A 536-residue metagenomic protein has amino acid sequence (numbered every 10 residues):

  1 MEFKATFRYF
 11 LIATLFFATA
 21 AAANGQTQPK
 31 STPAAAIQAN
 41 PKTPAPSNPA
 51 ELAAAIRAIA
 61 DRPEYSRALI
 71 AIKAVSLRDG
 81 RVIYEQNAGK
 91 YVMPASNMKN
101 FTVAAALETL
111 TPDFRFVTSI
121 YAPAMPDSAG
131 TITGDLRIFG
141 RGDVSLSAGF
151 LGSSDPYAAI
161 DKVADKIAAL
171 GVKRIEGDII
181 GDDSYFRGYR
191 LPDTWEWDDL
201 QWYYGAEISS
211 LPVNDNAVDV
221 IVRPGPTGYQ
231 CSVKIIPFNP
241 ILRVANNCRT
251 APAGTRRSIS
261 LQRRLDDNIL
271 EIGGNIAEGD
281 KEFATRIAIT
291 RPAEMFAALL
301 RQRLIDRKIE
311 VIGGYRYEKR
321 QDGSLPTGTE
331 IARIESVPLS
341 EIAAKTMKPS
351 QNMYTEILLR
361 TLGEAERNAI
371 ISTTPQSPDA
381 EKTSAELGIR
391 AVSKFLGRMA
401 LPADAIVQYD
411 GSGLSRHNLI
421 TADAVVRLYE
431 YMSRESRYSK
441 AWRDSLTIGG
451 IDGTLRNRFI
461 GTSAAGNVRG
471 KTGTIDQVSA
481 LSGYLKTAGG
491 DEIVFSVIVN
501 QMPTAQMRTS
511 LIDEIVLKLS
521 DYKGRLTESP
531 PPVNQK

Functional and structural regions predicted by a protein language model:
M1-L11: Bacterial N-terminal signal peptides that target proteins for export
Y9-A20: Bacterial N-terminal signal peptides
Q26-D61, E108-A403, A488-G489, L511 (+1 more regions): Conserved serine DD-peptidase/penicillin-binding transpeptidase domain and beta-lactam-recognizing active-site
R62-Q86, R316-Y317: A short, well-structured edge-of-sheet supersecondary motif
G80, K99-A106, I179, L211 (+5 more regions): Residue-level preference for non-acidic, small/hydrophobic
I83-E85, A158, P349, L359-K536: Small-residue-rich helix-loop
E85-A105: Short active-site loop at a secondary-structure junction that contains or immediately precedes the catalytic residue(s)
N87-V92, R286-I287, S412-R416: A short glycine/serine-rich beta->alpha loop
